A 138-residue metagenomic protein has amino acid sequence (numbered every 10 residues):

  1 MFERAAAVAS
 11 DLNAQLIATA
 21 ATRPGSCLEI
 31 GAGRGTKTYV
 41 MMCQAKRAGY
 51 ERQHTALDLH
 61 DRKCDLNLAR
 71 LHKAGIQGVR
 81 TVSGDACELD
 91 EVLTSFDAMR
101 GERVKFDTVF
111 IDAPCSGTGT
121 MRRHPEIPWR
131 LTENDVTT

Functional and structural regions predicted by a protein language model:
M1-T138: S-adenosylmethionine
